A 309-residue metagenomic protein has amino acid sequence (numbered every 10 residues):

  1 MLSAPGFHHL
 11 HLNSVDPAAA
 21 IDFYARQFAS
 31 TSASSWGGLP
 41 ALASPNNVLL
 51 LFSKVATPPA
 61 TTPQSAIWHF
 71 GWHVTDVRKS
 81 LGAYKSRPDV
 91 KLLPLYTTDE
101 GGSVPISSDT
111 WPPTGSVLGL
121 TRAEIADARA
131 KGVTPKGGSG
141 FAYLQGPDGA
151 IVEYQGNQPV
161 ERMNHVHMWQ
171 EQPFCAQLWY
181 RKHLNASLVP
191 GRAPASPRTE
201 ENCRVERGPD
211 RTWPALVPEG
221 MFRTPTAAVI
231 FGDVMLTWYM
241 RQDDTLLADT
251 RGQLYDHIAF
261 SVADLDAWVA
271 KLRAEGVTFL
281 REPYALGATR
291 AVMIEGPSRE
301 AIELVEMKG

Functional and structural regions predicted by a protein language model:
M1, G82-M168, S187-I230, T237-R241 (+3 more regions): Vicinal oxygen chelate
L2-W36: Mature N-terminal segment immediately following signal peptide/propeptide cleavage in secreted/periplasmic
P5-H9, S65-H69, E161-H165, Q253-H257: Short, solvent-exposed beta-strand edge segments and adjacent coil->beta transition regions
H11-D16, H167-Q172, S196-P197: Conserved beta-strand-loop-alpha-helix junction that forms the acyl-donor binding cleft
V15-P17, V74-K79, Q172-P173, V262-D266: Helix N-cap motif at beta-to-alpha junctions
P17, I21-A25, V77, L81 (+2 more regions): Extracytoplasmic/secreted envelope proteins and their assembly/folding machinery, especially bacterial periplasmic
A56-T75, K79-G82: Post-signal peptide N-terminal segment of secreted/secretory-pathway proteins
E171-N185: Short, solvent-exposed cationic patches
